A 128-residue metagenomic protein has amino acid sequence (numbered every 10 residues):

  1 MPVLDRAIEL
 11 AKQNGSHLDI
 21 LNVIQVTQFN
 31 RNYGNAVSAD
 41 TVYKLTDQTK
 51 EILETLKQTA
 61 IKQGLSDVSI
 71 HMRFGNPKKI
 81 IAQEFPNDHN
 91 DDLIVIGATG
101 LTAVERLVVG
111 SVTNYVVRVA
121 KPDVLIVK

Functional and structural regions predicted by a protein language model:
M1-A36, Q63: Small/aliphatic-rich secondary-structure junction motif
M1-V3, Q63-L65, S69, D92-L93 (+1 more regions): Intrinsically disordered or low-complexity boundary/linker segments at protein termini and domain junctions
D19-L21, S69-R73, L125: General small-molecule cofactor/ligand-binding pocket signal
N30-Y33, A82-Q83, R106-V108: Short, well-ordered secondary-structure micro-motifs
N35-A39, P86-D88: Short, hinge-like loop/turn segments at secondary-structure boundaries
S38-E51: A short acidic, glycine-rich active-site loop that binds or catalyzes chemistry on phosphate/adenosine moieties
Q58-I94: Structural beta-alpha unit
L93-R118: Glycine-rich, Arg-bearing micro-motifs that act as flexible, cationic patches
